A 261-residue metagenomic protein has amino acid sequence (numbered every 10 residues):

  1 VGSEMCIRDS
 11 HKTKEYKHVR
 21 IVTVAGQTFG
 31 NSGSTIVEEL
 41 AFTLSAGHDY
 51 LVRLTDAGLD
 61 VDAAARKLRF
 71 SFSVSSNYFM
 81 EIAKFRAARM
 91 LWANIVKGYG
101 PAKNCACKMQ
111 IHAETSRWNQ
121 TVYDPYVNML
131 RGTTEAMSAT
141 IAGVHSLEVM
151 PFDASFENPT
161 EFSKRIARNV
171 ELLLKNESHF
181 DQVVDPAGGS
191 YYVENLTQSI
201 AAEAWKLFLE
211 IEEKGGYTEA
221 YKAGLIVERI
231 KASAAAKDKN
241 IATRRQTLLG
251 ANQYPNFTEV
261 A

Functional and structural regions predicted by a protein language model:
V1-I7: Short, small-residue-biased leader/transition segments that mark boundaries at the very start of proteins
R8, V96-Y99, R131-E135, A235-A236: Glycine-rich, charged/polar anion/phosphate-binding loops that engage phosphate groups from diverse ligands
D9-S10, K14-L51, T133-L207: Mobile "lid/hinge" segments at catalytic clefts and subdomain interfaces of large enzymes
V19-I21, D56-K67, G98-M109, S146 (+2 more regions): Flexible, glycine/charged-enriched surface loops at secondary-structure junctions
V22-A25, S71-S75, H112-S116, G132 (+5 more regions): Generic beta-strand/beta-sheet core signal
S34-L40, S75-A87, S116-M129, E157-A167 (+2 more regions): Short glycine/threonine-rich loop-to-helix capping motif typified by GTGT followed within a few residues by an Asp-Pro
V37-V127, L209: Gly/Pro-rich turn-and-neighbor structural signature
R165-A261: Catalytic-core signal marking the mid-to-C-terminal active-site face
